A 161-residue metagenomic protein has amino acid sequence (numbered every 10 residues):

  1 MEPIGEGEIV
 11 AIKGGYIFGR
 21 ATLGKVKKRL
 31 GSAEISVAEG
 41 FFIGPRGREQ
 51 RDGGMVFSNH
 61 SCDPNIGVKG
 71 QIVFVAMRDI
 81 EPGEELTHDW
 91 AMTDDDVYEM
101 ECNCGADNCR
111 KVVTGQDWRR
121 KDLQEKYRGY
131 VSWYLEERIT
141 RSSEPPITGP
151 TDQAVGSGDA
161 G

Functional and structural regions predicted by a protein language model:
M1-I66: Catalytic cores of histone-lysine modification enzymes
H60-G161: C-terminal SET catalytic tail plus cysteine-rich post-SET Zn-binding segment of SAM-dependent SET-domain
